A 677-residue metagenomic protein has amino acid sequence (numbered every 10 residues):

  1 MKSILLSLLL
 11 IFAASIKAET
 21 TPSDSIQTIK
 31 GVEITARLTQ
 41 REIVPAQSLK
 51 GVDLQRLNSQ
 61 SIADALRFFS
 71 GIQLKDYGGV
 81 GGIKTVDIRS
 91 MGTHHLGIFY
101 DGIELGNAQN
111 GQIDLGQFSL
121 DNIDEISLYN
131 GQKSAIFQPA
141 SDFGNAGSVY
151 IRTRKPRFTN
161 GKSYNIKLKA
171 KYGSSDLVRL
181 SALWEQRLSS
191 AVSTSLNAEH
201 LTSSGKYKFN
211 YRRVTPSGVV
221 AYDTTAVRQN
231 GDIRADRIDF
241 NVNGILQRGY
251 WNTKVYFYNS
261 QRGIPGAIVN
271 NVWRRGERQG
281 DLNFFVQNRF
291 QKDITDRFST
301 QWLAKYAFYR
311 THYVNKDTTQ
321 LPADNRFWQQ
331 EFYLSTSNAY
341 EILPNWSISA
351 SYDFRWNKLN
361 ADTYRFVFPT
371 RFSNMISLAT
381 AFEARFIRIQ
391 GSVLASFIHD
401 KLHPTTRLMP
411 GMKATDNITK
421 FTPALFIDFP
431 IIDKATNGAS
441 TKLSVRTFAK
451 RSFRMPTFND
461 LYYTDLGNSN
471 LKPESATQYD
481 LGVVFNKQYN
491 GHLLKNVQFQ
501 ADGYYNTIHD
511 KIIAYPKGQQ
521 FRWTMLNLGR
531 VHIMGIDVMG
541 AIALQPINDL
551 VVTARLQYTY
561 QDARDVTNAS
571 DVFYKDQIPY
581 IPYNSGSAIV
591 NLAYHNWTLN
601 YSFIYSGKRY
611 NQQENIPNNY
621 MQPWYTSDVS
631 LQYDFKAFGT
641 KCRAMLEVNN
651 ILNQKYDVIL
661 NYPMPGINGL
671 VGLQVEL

Functional and structural regions predicted by a protein language model:
I4, H509-D510, A514, Y605-Q612 (+2 more regions): C-terminal beta-signal and adjacent terminal beta-strands/loops of Gram-negative outer-membrane beta-barrel proteins
I26-L57: N-terminal periplasmic "start-of-domain" segments of outer-membrane beta-barrel proteins
A63, R67-N107: Extracytoplasmic beta-strand/coil segments of soluble accessory domains associated with Gram-negative outer-membrane
L120-K167: A beta-strand signature from Gram-negative outer-membrane beta-barrel systems, especially the internal plug domain
Y150, L183, R187-E277: Periplasmic-side early beta-strands and strand-to-turn transitions of outer-membrane beta-barrels
L196, Q301-Y313, A439, S444-K450 (+3 more regions): Membrane-embedded beta-barrel scaffold of Gram-negative outer-membrane proteins
T225-R237, R248-Q301, Y306-Y333, N357-L359 (+1 more regions): Flexible loop and strand-edge segments within Gram-negative outer membrane beta-barrel domains
L493-T507, L526-Y610, K641, L652: Gram-negative outer-membrane beta-barrel transporters
